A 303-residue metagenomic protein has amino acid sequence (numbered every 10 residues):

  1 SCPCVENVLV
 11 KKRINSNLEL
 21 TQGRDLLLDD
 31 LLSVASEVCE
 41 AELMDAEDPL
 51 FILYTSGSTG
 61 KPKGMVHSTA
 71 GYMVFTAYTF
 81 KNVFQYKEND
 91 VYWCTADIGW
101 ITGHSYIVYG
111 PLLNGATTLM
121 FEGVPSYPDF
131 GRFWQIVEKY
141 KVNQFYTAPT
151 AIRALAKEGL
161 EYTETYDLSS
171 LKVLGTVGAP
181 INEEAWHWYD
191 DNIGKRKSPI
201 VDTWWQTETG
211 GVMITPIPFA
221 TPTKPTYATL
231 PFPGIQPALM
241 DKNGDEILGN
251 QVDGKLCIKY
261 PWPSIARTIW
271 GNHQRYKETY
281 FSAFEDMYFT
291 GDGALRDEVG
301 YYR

Functional and structural regions predicted by a protein language model:
S1, G64-V66, T117-P125, V201: Short beta-strand->loop structural element characteristic of the AMP-binding/adenylate-forming
S1-D30, Y140-K141, A148-P149: Structural core segment of the AMP-binding/adenylate-forming
V8-V10, T21-Y54, K61, G71 (+1 more regions): Conserved pre-ATP/AMP-binding loop-to-beta segment of ANL
L32, L113, N143-T147, A156-P225 (+1 more regions): Gly/Ser/Thr-rich phosphate-binding loop
P49, T55-S58, F80, Y92 (+5 more regions): Conserved S/T- and glycine-rich ATP-binding loop of Class I adenylate-forming
M73-V91, I101-N143, K157-L160: Conserved AMP-binding/adenylation subdomain of ANL enzymes
D97, G178, W205, T229 (+1 more regions): Active-site glycine-centered loops adjacent to acidic/histidine catalytic or metal-binding residues that shape
E246-Q251, C257-R303: Conserved ATP-binding/catalytic segment of the ANL
